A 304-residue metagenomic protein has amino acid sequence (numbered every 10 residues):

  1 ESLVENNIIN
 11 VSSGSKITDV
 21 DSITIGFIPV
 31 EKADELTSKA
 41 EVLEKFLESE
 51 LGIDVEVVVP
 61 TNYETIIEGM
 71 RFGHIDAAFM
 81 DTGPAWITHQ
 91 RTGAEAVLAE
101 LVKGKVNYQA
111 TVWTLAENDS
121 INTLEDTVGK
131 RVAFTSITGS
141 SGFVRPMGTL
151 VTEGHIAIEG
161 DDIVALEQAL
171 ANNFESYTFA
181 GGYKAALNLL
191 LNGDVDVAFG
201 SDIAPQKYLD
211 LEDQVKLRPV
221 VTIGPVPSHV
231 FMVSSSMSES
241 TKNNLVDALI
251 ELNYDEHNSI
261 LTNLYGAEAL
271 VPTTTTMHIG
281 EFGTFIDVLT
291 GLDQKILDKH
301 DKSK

Functional and structural regions predicted by a protein language model:
S2-F27, E31-S38, V42, M232-K304: An extracytoplasmic/periplasmic, membrane-proximal ligand-sensing/linker region
G26-P29, V59-Y63, G73-T92, L98-L101 (+3 more regions): Beta->alpha turn/N-cap motifs
P29, Q109-I121, V226-T241: A bilobed periplasmic-binding-protein/Venus flytrap-type ligand-binding module shared by bacterial periplasmic
L43-G52, G142-F179, K207-E212: Ligand-binding cleft/hinge of the Venus flytrap
E64-A78, R91-T92, E125, A169-A171 (+3 more regions): Short helices/loops that flank or line small-molecule/ion binding pockets
F79-T92, P146-T152, K184-K216, P225: A ligand-binding cleft/hinge motif common to bilobed small-molecule-binding domains
L101-G160: A conserved helix-loop-strand patch within extracytoplasmic ligand-binding domains of the periplasmic binding
